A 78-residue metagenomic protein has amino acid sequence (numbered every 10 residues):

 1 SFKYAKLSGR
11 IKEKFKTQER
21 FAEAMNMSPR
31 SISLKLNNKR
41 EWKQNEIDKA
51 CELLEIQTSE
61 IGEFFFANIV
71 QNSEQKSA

Functional and structural regions predicted by a protein language model:
S1, G9, K14-F15, E60-A78: Short, charged recognition helix plus adjacent turn of helix-turn-helix-like nucleic-acid-binding domains
S8, Q18, I47: Generic structural marker for isolated residues within well-ordered, non-membrane alpha-helices of soluble domains
K12, N37-K39, D48, F66: Residue-level detection of the helix-turn-helix DNA-binding "recognition helix"
F15-L34: Short alpha-helical DNA-recognition segment
F15-T17, W42-N45: Residue-level signal for the short linker/turn that defines the boundary of a DNA-recognition helix
N45-I61: DNA major-groove recognition helix of helix-turn-helix/homeodomain DNA-binding modules
